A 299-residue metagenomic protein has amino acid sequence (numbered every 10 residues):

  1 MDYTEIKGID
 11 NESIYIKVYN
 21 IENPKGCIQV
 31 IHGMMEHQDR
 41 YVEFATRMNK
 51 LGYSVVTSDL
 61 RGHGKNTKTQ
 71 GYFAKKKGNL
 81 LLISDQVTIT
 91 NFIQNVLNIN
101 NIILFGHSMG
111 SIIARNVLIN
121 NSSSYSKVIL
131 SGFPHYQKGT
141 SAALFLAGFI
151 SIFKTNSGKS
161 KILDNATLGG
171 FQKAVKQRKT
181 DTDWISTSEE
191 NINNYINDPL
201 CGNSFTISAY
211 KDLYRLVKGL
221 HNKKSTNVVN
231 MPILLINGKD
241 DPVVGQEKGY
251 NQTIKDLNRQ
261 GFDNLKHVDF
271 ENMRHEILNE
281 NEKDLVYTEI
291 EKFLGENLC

Functional and structural regions predicted by a protein language model:
M1-N20: N-terminal cap/lid segment of alpha/beta-hydrolase-fold proteins
K25, H32-E36, S108, K239-D240: Active-site glycine-rich loops that stabilize anionic/oxyanionic intermediates across multiple enzyme folds
R40-Q70: Conserved alpha/beta-hydrolase
S84-N100: Conserved acidic catalytic loop of the alpha/beta-hydrolase fold
F105, A114-L200: Alpha/beta-hydrolase-fold enzymes
L235-N237: Short beta-strand/loop motif that positions the catalytic acidic residue of the alpha/beta-hydrolase fold
P242-Q252: Conserved alpha/beta-hydrolase "acid-adjacent" motif
Q260, N264-C299: Catalytic active-site module of serine/aspartate enzymes centered on a nucleophile-bearing elbow/loop
